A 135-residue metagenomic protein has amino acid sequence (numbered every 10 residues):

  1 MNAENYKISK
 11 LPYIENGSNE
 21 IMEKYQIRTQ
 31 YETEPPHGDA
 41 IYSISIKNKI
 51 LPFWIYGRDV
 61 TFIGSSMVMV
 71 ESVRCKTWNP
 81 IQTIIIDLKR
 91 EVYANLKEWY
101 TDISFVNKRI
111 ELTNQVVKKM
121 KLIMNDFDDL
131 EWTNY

Functional and structural regions predicted by a protein language model:
N2-K24, F53-S66, V70-V73, N95-T113: Repeated scaffold domains used in trafficking and secretory/extracellular systems, primarily beta-propellers
N2-L11, T113-N114, K119-N134: Non-catalytic tandem-repeat scaffold regions and their flanking low-complexity/translocation tails
P12-W54: N-terminal low-complexity, intrinsically disordered segments
E32-S43, K76-D87, V117-E131: Structural motif
I41-I46, V70, I85, L112: Short beta-strand element of the conserved SAM-dependent methyltransferase core
